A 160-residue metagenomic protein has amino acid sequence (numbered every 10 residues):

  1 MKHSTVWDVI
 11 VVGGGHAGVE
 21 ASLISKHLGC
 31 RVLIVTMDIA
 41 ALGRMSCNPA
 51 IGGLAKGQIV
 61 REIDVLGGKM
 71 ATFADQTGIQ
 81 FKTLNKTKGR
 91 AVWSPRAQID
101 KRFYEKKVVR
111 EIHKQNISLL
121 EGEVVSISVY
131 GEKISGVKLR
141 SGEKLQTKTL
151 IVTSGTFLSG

Functional and structural regions predicted by a protein language model:
K2-H3, K144: Short, flexible hinge/linker loops that cap or flank conserved catalytic cores
H3-A17: Beta1/beta-strand and adjacent pyrophosphate-binding region of the FAD-binding site in flavoprotein oxidoreductases
V6, L23-S126, Y130, S141 (+1 more regions): Conserved N-terminal/central alpha/beta ligand/cofactor-binding core
D8, S135, K148: Conserved acidic residues
V12, K144-S154: Short hydrophobic core segments
G136-R140: Short beta-strand segments that buttress and anchor functional surface loops
